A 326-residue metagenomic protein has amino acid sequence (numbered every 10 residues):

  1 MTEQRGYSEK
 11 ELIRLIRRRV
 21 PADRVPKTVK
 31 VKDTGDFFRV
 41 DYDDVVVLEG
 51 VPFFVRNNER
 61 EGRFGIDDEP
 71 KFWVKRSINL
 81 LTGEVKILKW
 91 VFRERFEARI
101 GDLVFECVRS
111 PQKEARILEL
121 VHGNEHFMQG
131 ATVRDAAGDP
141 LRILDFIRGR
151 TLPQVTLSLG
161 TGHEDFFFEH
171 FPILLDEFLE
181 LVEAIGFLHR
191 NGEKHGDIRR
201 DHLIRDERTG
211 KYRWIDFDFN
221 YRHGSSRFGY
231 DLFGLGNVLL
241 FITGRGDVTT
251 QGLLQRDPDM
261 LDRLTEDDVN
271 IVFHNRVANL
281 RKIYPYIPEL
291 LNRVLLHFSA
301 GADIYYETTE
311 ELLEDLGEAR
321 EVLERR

Functional and structural regions predicted by a protein language model:
T2-G65: Juxta-kinase regulatory segment immediately upstream of eukaryotic protein kinase catalytic domains
S8, Y212-V294: C-lobe/activation-segment region of protein kinase-like
D36-G50, R60-E119: ATP-binding glycine-rich loop module of kinase domains
M128-H170: Conserved structural core of kinase catalytic domains
E177-F178: Activation segment signature within eukaryotic-like protein kinase domains
I185-R205: Catalytic-loop of the protein kinase fold
H202-W214: Conserved protein kinase catalytic/activation segment
A300-R325: Terminal C-lobe "cap" of eukaryotic-type protein kinase domains
